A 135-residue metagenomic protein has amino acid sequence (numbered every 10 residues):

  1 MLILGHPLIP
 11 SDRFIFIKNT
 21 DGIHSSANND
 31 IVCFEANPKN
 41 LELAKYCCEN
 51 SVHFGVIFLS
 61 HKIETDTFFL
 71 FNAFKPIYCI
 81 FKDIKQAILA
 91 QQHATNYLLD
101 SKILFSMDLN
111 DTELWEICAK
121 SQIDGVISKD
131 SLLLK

Functional and structural regions predicted by a protein language model:
M1-T65: Conserved N-terminal beta1-alpha1 strand-loop-helix module at the mouth
H6-P7, N19-T20, A36, K82-D83 (+2 more regions): Fold-independent oxyanion-binding glycine-rich loops and adjacent beta-strand/coil segments at enzyme active sites
N28-N29, N50-F54, N72-Y78, D100-K102 (+1 more regions): Glycine-enriched alpha-helix->loop->beta-strand junction motifs that scaffold or abut catalytic
F34-E49, H61-T67, F81-L98, E113 (+1 more regions): Active-site-adjacent beta->alpha loops and helix N-cap segments on the catalytic face of soluble alpha/beta enzymes
V56-T65, I103-T112, K129: Glycine-rich beta-to-alpha transition loops that act as phosphate-gripper elements at the mouths of alpha/beta enzyme
I63-F74, L109-D124: Catalytic cores of alpha/beta
I77-Q86, A119-K135: Glycine-rich phosphate-binding active-site loops on the catalytic face of alpha/beta enzymes
